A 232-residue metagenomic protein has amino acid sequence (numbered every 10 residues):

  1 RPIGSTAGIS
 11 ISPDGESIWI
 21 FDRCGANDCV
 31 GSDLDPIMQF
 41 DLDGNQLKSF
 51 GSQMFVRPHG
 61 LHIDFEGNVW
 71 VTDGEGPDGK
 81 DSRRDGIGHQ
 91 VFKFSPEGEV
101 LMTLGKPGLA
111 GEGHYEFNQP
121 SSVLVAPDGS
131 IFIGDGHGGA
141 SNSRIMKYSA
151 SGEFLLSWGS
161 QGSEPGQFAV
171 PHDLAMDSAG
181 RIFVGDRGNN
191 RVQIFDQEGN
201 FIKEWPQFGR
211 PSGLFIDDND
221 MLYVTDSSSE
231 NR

Functional and structural regions predicted by a protein language model:
R1-R232: Eukaryotic scaffold repeat domains enriched in small/polar residues
